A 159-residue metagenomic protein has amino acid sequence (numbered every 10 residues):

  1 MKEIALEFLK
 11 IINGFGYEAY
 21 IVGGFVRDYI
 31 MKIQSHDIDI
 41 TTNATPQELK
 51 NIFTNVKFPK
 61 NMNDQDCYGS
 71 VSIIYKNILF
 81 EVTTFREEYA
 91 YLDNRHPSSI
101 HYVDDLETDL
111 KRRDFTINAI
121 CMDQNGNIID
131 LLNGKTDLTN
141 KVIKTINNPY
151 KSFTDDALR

Functional and structural regions predicted by a protein language model:
M1-R159: Catalytic cores of the polymerase beta-like nucleotidyltransferase superfamily and closely associated nucleotide
